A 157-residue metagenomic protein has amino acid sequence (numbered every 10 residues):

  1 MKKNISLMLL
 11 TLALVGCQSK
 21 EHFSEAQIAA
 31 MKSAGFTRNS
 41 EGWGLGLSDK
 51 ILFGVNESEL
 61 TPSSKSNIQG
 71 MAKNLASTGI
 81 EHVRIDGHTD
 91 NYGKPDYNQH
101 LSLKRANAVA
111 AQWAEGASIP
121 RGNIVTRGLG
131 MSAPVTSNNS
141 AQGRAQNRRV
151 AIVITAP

Functional and structural regions predicted by a protein language model:
K2-M8: Sec-dependent signal peptide recognition, specifically the positively charged N-region followed immediately by
T11, S77, G116-S118: Alpha-helix termination/capping residues and helix-transition junctions
A13-G16: C-terminal motif of bacterial Sec signal peptides marking the signal peptidase cleavage site
Q18-E81, P157: Periplasmic peptidoglycan-binding/tethering modules of Gram-negative envelope proteins
W43, E81-V83, I124, V150: Conserved beta-strand core positions
H88-P157: Periplasmic OmpA-like peptidoglycan-binding domain that tethers envelope proteins to the cell wall
